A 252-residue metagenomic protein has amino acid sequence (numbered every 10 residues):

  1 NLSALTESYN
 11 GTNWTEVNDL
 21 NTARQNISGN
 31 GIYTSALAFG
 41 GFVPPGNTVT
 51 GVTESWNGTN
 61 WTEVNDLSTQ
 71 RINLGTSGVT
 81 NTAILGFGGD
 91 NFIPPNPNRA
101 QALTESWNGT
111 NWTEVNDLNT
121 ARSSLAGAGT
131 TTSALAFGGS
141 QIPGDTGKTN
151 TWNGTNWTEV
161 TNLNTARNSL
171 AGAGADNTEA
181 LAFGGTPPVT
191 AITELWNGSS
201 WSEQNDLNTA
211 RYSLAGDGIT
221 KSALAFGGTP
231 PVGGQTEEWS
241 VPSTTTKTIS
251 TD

Functional and structural regions predicted by a protein language model:
N1-D252: Polar, enzyme-active/binding microenvironments
